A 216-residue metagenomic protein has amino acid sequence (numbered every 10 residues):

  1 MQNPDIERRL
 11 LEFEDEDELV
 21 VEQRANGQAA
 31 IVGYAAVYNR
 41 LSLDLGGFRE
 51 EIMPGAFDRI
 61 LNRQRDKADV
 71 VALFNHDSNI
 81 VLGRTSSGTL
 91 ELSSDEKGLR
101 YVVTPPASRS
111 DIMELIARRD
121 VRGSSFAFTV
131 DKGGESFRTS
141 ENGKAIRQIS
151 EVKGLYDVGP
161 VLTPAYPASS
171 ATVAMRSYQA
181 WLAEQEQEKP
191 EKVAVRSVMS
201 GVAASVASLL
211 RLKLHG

Functional and structural regions predicted by a protein language model:
M1-R65, K192, R196-A204, H215: Polar/acidic, low-complexity leader/linker segments enriched in S/T/G and N/D
N3, L10, V20-V21, A30 (+1 more regions): Residue microenvironments linked to proteolytic maturation and disulfide-stabilized extracellular modules
Q28, K67-V70, G123: Short, surface-exposed beta-edge/turn micro-motifs
A35-N39, F74-S78, P105: Short glycine-rich, polar/acidic loop-and-turn segments at beta strand-coil junctions
R40-S42, N79-V81, G133-E135: Flexible loop/turn segments at secondary-structure boundaries
S42-D44, L82-G83, Y166-S170: Short helix/loop capping segments that flank catalytic or ligand/cofactor-binding pockets
M53, R59-Y101: A glycine-rich, hydrophobic loop/mini-helix early in the fold
R176-G216: Charged/polar low-complexity intrinsically disordered segments, enriched in acidic residues
